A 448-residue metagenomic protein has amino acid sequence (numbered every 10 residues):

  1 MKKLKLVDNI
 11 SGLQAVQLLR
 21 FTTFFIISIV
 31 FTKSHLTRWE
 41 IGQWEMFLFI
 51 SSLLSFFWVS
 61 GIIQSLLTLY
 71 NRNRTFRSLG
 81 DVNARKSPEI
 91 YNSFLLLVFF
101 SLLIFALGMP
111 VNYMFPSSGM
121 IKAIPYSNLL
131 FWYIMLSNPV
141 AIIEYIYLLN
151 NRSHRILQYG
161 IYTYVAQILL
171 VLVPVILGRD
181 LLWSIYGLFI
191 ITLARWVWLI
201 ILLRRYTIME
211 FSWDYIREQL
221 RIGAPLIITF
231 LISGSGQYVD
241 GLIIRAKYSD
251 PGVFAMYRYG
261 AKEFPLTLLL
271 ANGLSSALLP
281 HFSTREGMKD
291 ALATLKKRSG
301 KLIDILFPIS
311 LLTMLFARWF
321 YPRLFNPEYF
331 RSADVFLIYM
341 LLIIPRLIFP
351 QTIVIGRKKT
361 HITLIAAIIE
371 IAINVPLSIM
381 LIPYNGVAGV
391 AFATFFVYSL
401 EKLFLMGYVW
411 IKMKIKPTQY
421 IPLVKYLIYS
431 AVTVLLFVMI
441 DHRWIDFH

Functional and structural regions predicted by a protein language model:
M1-L6, H154, L181-G187, V197-Q237 (+4 more regions): Interhelical loop/hinge segments that connect adjacent transmembrane helices in multipass membrane
K3-L67, F105-M109, Y133, I168 (+3 more regions): Signature of the first transmembrane helix
T22, M114, S233, I369-I373 (+1 more regions): Transmembrane alpha-helical segments of multi-pass transport proteins
S28-I29, W58-D81, L148-L149, G260 (+3 more regions): Helix-loop junctions and terminal segments of transmembrane helices in multi-pass membrane transport/translocation
T32-Q43, I121-K122, N150-R155, Y164-W196 (+5 more regions): Membrane-interface helix-loop junctions in multi-pass transport and translocation proteins
R38, V111-L130, P251, K296 (+2 more regions): Interfacial segments at transmembrane-helix termini and the short loops linking adjacent helices
G42-V59, D240-L242, V253-A271, G300-K301 (+1 more regions): Alpha-helical transmembrane segments of polytopic membrane transporters and translocases
L136-Q158, M340-I369, V409: Membrane-interface junctions at transmembrane-helix termini in multi-pass inner-membrane proteins
